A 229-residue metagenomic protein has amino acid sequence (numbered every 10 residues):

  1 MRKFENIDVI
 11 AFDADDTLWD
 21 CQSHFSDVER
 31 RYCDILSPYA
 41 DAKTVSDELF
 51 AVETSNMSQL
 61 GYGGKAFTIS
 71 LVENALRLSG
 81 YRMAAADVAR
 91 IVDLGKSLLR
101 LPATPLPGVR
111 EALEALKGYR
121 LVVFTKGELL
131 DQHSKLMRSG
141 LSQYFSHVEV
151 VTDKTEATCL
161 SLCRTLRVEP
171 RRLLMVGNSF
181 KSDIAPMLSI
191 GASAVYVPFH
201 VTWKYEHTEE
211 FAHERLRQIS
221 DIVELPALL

Functional and structural regions predicted by a protein language model:
M1-I7, A86, R110, E114 (+2 more regions): Asp-based, Mg2+/Mn2+-dependent phosphohydrolase catalytic module
R2-E48: Active-site neighborhood of HAD-like aspartate-dependent phosphohydrolases
P38, F50-S97: A metal-dependent, Asp-based hydrolase signature
D93-L98, F145-E149: Glycine-rich phosphate-binding "P-loop"
G95-S97, G118, V168: Conserved acidic, metal-coordinating active-site core of Asp-based, Mg2+-dependent phosphoryl-transfer enzymes
